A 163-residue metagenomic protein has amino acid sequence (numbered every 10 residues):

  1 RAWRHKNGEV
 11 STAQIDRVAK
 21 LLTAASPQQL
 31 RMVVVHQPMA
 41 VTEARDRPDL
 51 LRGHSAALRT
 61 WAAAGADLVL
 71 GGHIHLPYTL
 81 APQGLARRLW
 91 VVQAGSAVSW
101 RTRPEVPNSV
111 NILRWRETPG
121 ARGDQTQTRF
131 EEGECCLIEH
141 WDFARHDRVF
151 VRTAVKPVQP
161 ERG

Functional and structural regions predicted by a protein language model:
R1-A2, P38-A40, H75-L76, A97-S99 (+1 more regions): Short, solvent-exposed loop/turn segments at secondary-structure junctions
R1-Q28, L50-S55: Binuclear metal-dependent hydrolase catalytic cores centered on His/Asp/Glu-rich metal-binding motifs
R1-R4, M32-H36, W90-S96: Active-site-proximal beta-strand elements of phosphoester/diester hydrolases
V18, V33-H36, H73, L113: Divalent metal-coordination and catalytic microenvironments
T23-L30, G84-W90: Beta-strand-turn-beta hairpins that frame and shape the catalytic cleft of phosphate-ester-processing enzymes
S26-T42: Short acidic, glycine-rich surface-loop motifs adjacent to enzyme active sites
E43-P119, G123: Conserved beta-sheet core of the metallophosphoesterase superfamily
W115-G163: A short C-terminal boundary segment appended to hydrolase-like catalytic domains
